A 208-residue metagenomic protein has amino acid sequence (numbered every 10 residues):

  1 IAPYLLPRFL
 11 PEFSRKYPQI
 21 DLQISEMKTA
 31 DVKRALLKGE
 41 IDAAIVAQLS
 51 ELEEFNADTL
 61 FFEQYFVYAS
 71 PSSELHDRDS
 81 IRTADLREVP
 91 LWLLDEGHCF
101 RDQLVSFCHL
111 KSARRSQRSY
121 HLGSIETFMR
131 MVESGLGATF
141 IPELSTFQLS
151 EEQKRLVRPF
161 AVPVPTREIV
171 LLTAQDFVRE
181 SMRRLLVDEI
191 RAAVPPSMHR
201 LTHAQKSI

Functional and structural regions predicted by a protein language model:
I1-E53, R114, H121-L122: Central regulatory/effector-binding core of bacterial HTH transcription factors
I1-Y4, R8-P11, R15-Q19, R184 (+1 more regions): N-terminal hydrophobic or amphipathic helices and topogenic motifs
L5, D21, A35, G39-E40 (+5 more regions): Conserved functional loop/turn residues at catalytic and ligand-binding sites
L5, L91, L156-R200: A late-sequence structural motif
Q23-S25, D58, S119, R158: General small-molecule cofactor/ligand-binding pocket signal
L52-T59, E63-Q64, R78-D79, D85 (+1 more regions): Beta-alpha-beta core module
S70, L94-D95, R118, I141-P142: Thr-Gly-centered strand-to-loop micro-motif
H76, P90-K111, R179-S181, V187-D188 (+1 more regions): Secondary-structure junction motif
